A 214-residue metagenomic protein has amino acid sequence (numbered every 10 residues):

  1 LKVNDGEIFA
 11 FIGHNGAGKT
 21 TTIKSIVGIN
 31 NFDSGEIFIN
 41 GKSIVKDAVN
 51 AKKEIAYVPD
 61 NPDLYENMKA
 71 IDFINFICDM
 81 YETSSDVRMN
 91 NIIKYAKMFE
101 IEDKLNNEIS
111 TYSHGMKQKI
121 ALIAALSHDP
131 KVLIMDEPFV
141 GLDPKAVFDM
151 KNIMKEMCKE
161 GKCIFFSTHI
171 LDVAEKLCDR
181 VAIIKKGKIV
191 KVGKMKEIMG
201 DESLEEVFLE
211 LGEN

Functional and structural regions predicted by a protein language model:
G35-K46, N50-A51: Conserved ABC transporter NBD signature motif
N75, D79, D86-K104: Conserved ABC ATPase "signature" region
E108-Y112: Conserved ABC ATPase signature
S127-K131: A short, proline-enriched helix->beta-strand linker immediately N-terminal to the Walker B motif in ABC-type P-loop
L133-E137: Catalytic Walker B motif of ABC-type/P-loop ATPase nucleotide-binding domains
A174-K176: A short, surface-exposed alpha-helical micro-motif characterized by mixed small hydrophobic and charged/polar residues
V192-G193: ABC ATPase "signature
